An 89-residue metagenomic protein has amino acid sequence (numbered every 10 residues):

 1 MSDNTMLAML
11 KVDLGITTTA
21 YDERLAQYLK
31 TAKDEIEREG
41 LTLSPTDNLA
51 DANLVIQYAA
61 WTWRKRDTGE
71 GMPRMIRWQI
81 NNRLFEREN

Functional and structural regions predicted by a protein language model:
M1-N89: Divalent metal-cofactor coordination and adjacent catalytic microenvironments
